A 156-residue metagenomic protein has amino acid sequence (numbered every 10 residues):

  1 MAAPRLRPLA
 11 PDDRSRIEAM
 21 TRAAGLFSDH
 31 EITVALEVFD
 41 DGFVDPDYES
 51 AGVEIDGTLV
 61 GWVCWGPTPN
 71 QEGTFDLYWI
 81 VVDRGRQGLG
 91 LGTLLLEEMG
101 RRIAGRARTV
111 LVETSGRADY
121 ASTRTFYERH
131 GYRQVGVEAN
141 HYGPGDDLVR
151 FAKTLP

Functional and structural regions predicted by a protein language model:
A3-R5: Extreme N-terminal starter segment of soluble prokaryotic enzymes
P8-G85, T93-E98, R102, E138: Acetyl-CoA-dependent GNAT
G52-E54, R150-T154: Short, well-ordered beta-strand micro-motif
V81, G116-A118: Active-site-proximal loop/turn and secondary-structure-junction residues that shape catalytic pockets, frequently
G90: Conserved G/P- and acidic residue-centered "switch" motifs that form tight phosphate/ATP-binding loops in soluble
I103-S115: Conserved GNAT acetyl-CoA-binding A-motif
E113-G116, E128, R133-V149: Conserved catalytic-core motifs of GNAT/GCN5-like acyltransferases
